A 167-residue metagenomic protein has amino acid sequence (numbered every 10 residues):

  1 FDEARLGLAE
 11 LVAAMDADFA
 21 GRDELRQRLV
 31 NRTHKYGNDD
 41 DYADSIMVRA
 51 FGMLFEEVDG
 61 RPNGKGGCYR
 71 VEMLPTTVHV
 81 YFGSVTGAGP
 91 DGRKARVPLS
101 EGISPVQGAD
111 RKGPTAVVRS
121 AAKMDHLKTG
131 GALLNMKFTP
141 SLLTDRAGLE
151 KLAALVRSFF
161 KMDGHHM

Functional and structural regions predicted by a protein language model:
F1-M167: Acidic, glycine-enriched catalytic cores built around paired aspartates
